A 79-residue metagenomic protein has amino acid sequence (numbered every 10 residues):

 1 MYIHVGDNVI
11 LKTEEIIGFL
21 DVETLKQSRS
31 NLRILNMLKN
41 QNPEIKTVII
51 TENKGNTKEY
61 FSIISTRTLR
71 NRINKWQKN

Functional and structural regions predicted by a protein language model:
M1-N79: Eukaryotic intrinsically disordered, low-complexity regulatory linkers and tails enriched in Ser/Thr/Pro
